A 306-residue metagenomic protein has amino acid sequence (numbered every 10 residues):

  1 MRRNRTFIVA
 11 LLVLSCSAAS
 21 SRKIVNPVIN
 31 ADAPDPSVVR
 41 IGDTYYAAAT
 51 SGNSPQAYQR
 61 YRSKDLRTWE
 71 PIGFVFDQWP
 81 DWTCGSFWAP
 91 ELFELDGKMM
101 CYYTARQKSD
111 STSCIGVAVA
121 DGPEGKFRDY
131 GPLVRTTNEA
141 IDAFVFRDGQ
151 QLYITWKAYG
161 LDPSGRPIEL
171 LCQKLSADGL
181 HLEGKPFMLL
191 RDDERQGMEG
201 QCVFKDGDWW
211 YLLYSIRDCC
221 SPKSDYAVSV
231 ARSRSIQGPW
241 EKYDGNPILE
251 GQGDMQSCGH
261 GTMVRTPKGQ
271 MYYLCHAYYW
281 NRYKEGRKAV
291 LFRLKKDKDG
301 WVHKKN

Functional and structural regions predicted by a protein language model:
M1, C16-N306: Carbohydrate-active catalytic/glycan-binding domains of CAZyme proteins, especially the secreted or lumenal ectodomains
T6-S15: Sec-dependent N-terminal signal peptides
